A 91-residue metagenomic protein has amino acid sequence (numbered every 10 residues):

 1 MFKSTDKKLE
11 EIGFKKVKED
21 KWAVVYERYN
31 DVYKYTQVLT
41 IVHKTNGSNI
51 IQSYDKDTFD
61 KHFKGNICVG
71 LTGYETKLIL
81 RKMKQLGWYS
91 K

Functional and structural regions predicted by a protein language model:
M1-T5, K21-K91: Intrinsically disordered, low-complexity regulatory regions enriched in serine/threonine/proline and acidic residues
F2-V17: Extreme N-terminal leader/activation tails
